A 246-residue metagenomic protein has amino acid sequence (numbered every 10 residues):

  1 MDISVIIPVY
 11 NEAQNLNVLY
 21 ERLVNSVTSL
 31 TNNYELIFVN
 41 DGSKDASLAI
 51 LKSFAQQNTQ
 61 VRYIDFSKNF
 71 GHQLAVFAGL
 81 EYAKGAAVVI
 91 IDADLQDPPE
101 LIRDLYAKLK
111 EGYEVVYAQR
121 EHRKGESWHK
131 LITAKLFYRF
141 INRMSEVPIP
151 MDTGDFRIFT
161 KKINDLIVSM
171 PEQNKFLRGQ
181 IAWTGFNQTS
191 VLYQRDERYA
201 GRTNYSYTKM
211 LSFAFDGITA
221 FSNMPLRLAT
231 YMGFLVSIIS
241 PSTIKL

Functional and structural regions predicted by a protein language model:
M1-S127: Structured catalytic core of nucleotide-sugar glycosyltransferases
N11-Q14, Q96, E100, V168 (+3 more regions): Residues in soluble alpha-helical coiled-coils and helical-bundle/repeat scaffolds
Q14-N15, E100, G154, K175 (+2 more regions): Short capping/connector residues at structural and topological boundaries
I64-K68, H72-Y82, P98-Q180, D196-F215: Acceptor/aglycone-binding surface of glycosyltransferases and processive sugar-polymer synthases
R178-L246: Hydrophobic helical membrane-anchoring modules
